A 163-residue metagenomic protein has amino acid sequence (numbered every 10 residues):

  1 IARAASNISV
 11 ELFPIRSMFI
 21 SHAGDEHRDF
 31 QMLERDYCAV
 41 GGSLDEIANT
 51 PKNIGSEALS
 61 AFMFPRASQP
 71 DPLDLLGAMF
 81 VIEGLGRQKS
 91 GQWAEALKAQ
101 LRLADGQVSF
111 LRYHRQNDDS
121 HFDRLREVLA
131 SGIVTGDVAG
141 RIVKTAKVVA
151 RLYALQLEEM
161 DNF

Functional and structural regions predicted by a protein language model:
I1-F163: Non-heme di-metal
